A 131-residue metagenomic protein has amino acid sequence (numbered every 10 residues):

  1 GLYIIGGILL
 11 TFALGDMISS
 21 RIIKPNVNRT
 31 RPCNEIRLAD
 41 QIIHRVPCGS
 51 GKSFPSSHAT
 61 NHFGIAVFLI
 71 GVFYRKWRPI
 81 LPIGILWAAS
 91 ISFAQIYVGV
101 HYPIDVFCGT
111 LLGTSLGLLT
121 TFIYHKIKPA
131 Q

Functional and structural regions predicted by a protein language model:
G1-L2, A39, L86: Generic signal for short, ordered secondary-structure residues within or immediately flanking folded domains
G1-M17: Interfacial segments of alpha-helical transmembrane regions
L2, R31-P32, Y102: Short, solvent-exposed coil/turn linker segments
A13-C33: Transmembrane alpha-helix/helix-exit interface in multi-pass inner-membrane proteins
V27-V46: Membrane-interface interhelical connector segments
I42-Q131: Membrane-embedded catalytic cores of phosphoryl/pyrophosphoryl-handling enzymes
